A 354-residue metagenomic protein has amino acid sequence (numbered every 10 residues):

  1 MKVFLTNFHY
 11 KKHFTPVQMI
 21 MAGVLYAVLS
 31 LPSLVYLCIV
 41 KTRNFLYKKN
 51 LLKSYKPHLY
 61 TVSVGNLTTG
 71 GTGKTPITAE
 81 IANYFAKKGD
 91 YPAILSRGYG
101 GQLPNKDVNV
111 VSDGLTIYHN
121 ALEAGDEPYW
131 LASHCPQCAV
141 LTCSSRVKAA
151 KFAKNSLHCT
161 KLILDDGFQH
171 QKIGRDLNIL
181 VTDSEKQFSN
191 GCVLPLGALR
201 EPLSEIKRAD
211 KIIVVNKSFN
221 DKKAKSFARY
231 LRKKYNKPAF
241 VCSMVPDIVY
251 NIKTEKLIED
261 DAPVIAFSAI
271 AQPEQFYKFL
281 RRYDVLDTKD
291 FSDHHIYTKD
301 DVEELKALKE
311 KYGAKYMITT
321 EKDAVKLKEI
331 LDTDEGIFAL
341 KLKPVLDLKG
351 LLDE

Functional and structural regions predicted by a protein language model:
M1-Y60: A transmembrane-helix-recognition feature enriched in membrane-embedded lipid enzymes and envelope glyco-/phospholipid
V35, T75, L131, D165 (+3 more regions): Residue-level signal for inorganic ion chemistry
V62-I81: Glycine-rich phosphate-binding P-loop
E80-L141: N-terminal phosphate/diphosphate-binding loop that engages ATP/GTP or pyrophosphate donors across diverse enzyme folds
A132-G174: Phosphate-binding/switch loop-helix module in NTP-utilizing enzymes
N155, G167-D261, I265, Y277 (+1 more regions): Conserved catalytic-core segment of NTP-binding enzymes
Y250-T254, E259-K299: Redox- and metal-dependent alpha/beta enzyme cores, enriched for Fe-S-associated oxidoreductases and cofactor-handling
S292-H295, D334-E354: Short, flexible loop segments at boundaries between secondary-structure elements
